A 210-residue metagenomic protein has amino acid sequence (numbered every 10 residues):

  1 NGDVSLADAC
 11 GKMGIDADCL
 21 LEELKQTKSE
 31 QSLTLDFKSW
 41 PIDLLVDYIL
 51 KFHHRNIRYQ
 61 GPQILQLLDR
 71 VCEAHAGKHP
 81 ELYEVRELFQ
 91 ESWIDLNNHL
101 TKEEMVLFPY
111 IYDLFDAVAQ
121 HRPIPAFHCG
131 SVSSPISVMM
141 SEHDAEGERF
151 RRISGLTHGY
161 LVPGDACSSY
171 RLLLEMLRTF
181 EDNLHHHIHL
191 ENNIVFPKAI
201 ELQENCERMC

Functional and structural regions predicted by a protein language model:
N1-C210: Small-residue-biased structural context
